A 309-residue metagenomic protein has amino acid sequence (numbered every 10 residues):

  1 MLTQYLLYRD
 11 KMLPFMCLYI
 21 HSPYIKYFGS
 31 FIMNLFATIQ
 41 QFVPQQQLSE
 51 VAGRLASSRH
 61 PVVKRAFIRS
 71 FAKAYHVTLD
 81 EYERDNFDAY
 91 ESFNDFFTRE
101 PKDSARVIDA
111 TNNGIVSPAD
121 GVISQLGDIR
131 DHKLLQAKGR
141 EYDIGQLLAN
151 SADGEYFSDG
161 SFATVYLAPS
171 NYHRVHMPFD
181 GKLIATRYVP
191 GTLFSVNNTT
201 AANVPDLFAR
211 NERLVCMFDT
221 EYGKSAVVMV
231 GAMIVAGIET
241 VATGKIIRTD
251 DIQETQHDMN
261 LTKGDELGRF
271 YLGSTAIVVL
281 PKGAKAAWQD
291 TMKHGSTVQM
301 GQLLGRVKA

Functional and structural regions predicted by a protein language model:
H21-A309: Contiguous, well-folded functional domains in the mature portion of proteins
